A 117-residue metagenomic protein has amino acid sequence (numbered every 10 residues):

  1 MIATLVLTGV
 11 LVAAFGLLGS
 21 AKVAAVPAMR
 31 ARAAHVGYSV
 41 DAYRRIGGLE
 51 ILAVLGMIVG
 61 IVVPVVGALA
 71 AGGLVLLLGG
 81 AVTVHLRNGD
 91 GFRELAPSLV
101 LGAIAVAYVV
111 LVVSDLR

Functional and structural regions predicted by a protein language model:
M1-R117: Membrane-interface extramembranous regions
